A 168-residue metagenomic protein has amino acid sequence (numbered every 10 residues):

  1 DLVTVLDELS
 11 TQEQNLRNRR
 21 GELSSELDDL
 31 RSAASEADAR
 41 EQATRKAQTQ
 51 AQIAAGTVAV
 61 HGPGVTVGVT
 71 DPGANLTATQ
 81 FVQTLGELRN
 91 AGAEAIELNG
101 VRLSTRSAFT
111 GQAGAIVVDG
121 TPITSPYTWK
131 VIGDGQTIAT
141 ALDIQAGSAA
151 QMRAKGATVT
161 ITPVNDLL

Functional and structural regions predicted by a protein language model:
D1, D7, D28-D29, D38 (+5 more regions): Acidic-enriched, low-complexity/disordered segments with a strong bias for Aspartate over Glutamate
D1-V65: Juxtamembrane "stalk/linker" segments
R20-S35, Q83-E87, I161-L168: Charged, low-complexity, helix/coiled-coil-prone segments
I53-Q145, Q151: Non-transmembrane, low-complexity coil segments enriched in Pro/Ser/Thr that form solvent-exposed tails and flexible
S148-L168: Extracytoplasmic/luminal low-complexity segments enriched in Pro/Gly and acidic/polar residues that act as flexible
